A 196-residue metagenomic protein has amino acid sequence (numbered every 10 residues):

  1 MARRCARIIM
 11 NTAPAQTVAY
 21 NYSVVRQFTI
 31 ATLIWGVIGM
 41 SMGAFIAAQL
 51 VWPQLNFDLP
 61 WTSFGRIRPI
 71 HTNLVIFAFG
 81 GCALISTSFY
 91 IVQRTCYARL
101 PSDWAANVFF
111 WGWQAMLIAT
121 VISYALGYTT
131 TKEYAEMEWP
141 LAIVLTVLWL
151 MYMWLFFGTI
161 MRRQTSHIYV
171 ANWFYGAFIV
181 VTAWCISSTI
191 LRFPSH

Functional and structural regions predicted by a protein language model:
M1-A2, H196: Accessible peptide chain termini
A2-T29, Q54-W61: Extramembrane terminal tails and long inter-domain/linker segments of multi-pass membrane proteins
C5-I8, V18, R68, L100 (+1 more regions): Intrinsic disorder/low-complexity signature
N11-N21, W154-T165: Cytoplasmic juxtamembrane interface segments
R26-Y128, E138-I160, A171-H196: Hydrophobic cores of alpha-helical transmembrane segments in multi-pass integral membrane proteins
